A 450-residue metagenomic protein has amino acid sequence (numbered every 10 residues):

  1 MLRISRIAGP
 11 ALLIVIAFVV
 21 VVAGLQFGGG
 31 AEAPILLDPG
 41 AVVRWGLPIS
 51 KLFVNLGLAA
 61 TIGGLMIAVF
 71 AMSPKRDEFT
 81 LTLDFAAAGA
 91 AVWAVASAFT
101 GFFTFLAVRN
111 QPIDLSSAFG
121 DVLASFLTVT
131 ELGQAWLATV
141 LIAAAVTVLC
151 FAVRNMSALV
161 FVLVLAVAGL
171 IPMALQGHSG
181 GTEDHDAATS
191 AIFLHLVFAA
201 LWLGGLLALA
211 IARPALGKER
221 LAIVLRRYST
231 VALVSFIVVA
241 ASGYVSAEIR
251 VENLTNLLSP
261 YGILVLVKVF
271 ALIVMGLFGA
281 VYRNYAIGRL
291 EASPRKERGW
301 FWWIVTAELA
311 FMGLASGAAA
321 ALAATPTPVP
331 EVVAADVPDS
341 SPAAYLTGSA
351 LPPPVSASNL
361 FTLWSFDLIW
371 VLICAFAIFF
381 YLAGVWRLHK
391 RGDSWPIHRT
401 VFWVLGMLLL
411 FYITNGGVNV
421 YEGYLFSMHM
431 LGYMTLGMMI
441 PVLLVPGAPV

Functional and structural regions predicted by a protein language model:
M1-S365, P446: Polytopic transmembrane helical bundles with strong interfacial aromatic enrichment
K51-L52, A59, F99, T128-L132 (+2 more regions): Early transmembrane hairpin module of multi-pass membrane proteins
